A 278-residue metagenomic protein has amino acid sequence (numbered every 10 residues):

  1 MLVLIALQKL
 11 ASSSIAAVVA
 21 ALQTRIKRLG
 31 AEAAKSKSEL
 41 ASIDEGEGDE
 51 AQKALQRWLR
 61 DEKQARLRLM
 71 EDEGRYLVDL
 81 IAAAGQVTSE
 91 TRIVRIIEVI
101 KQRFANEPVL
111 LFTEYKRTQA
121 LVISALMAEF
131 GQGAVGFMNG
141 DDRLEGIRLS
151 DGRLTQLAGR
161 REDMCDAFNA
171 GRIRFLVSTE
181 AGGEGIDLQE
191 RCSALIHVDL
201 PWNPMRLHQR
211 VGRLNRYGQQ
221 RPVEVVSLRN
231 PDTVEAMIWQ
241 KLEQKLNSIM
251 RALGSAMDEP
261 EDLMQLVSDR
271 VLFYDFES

Functional and structural regions predicted by a protein language model:
M1-S14, A21-K27, S255-S278: An accessory alpha-helical subdomain
L2, A6-L10, A16-R174: Conserved Helicase C-terminal RecA-like lobe
L10-A11, A17-V18, K116-T118, D142-L144 (+4 more regions): Conserved nucleotide-binding/hydrolysis micro-motifs of P-loop NTPases
A120, C165-D166, L176-C192, V211-Q219: SF2 helicase motor core recognition
D187-L200, E224-S227: A short beta-strand element within the Helicase C-terminal
N203-V225: Conserved SF2 helicase motif VI
R221-S278: C-terminal accessory region of SF2 helicases/translocases
